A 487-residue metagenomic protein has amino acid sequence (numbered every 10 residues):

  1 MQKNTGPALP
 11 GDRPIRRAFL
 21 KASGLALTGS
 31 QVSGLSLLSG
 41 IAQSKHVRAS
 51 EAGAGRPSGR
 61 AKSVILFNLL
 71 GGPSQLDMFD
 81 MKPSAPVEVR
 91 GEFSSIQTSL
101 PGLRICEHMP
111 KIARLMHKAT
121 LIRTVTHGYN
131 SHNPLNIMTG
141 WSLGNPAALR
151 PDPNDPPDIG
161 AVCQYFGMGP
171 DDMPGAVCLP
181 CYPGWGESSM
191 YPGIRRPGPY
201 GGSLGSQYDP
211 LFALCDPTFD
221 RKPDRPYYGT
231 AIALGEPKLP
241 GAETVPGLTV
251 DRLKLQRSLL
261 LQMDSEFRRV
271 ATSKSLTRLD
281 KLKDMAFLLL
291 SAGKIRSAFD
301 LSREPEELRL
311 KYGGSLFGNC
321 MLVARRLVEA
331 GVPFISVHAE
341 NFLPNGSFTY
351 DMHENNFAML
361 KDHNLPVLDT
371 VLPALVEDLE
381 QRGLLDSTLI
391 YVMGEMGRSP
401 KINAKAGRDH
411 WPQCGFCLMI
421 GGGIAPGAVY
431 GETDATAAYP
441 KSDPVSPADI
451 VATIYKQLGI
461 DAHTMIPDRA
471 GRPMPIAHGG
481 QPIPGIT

Functional and structural regions predicted by a protein language model:
Q2-T487: Ligand-binding pockets and gating/stacking loops
